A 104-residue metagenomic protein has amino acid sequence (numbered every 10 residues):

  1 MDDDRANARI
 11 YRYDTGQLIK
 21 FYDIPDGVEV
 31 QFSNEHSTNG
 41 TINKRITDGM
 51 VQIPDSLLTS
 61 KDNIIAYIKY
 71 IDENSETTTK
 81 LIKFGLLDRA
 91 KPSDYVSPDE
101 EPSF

Functional and structural regions predicted by a protein language model:
M1-D94: N-terminal assembly/attachment segments of tailed bacteriophage virion structural proteins
D94-F104: Compositionally biased low-complexity segments at domain edges in trafficked proteins and select soluble regulators
